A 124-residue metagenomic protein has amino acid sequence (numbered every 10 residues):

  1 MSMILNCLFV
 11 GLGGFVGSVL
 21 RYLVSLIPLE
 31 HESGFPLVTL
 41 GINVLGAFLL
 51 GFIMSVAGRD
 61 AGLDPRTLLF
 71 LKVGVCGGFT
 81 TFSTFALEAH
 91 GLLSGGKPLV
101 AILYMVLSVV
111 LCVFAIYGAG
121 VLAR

Functional and structural regions predicted by a protein language model:
M1-R124: Membrane-interface helix-loop junctions in multi-pass transporters/channels
